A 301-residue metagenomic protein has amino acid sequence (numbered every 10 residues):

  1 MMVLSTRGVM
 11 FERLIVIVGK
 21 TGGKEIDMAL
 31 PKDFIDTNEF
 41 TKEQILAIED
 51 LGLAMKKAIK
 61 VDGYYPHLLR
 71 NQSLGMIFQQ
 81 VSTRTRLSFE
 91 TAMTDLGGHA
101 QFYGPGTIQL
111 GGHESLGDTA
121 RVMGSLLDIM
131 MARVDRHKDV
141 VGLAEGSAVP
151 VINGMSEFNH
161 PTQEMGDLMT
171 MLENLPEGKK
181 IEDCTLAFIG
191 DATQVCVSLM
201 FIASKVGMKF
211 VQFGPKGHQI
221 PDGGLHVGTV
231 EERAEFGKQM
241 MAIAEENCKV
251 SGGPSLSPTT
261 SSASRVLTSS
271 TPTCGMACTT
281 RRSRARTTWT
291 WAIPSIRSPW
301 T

Functional and structural regions predicted by a protein language model:
R7-D27: Short, Lys/Arg-enriched N-terminal segments with co-localized hydrophobic residues within the first ~10-30 amino acids
E25-L87, T91: Positively charged, low-complexity intrinsically disordered leader regions
P66, D128-I202: Anion-binding alpha/beta catalytic cores of soluble intermediary-metabolism enzymes, centered on
S73-S125: Active-site cofactor/substrate anionic-group-binding motifs, chiefly glycine- and Lys/Arg-rich phosphate-binding loops
F78-A92, E173-P272: Glycine-rich phosphate/diphosphate-binding loop of Rossmann-like nucleotide-binding domains
G124, A144, S262-R265: A short, aliphatic-rich alpha-helical micro-motif
C274-S298: Glycine/threonine-rich flexible loop motifs
